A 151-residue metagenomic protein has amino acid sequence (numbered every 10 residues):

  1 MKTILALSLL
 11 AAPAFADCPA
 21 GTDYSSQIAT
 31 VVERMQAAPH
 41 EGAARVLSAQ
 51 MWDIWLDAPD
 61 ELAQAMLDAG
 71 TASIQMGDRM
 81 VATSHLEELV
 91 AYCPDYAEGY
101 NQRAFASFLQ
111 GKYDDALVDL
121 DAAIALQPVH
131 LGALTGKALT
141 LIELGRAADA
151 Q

Functional and structural regions predicted by a protein language model:
E88-L89, A122-A123: Canonical positions in the second alpha-helix
